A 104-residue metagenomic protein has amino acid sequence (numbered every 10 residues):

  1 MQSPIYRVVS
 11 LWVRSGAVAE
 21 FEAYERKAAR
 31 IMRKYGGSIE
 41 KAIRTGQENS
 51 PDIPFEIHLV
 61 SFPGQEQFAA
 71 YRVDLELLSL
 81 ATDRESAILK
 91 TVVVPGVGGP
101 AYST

Functional and structural regions predicted by a protein language model:
M1-V73, V94-T104: Short S/T/G/P-rich N-terminal loop/turn motif that feeds into the first structured element of a domain
F68-A87: C-terminal structural segments of small proteins and small subunits
A87-K90, V94: Short, active-site-adjacent segments that bind or coordinate small-molecule cofactors and metal centers
